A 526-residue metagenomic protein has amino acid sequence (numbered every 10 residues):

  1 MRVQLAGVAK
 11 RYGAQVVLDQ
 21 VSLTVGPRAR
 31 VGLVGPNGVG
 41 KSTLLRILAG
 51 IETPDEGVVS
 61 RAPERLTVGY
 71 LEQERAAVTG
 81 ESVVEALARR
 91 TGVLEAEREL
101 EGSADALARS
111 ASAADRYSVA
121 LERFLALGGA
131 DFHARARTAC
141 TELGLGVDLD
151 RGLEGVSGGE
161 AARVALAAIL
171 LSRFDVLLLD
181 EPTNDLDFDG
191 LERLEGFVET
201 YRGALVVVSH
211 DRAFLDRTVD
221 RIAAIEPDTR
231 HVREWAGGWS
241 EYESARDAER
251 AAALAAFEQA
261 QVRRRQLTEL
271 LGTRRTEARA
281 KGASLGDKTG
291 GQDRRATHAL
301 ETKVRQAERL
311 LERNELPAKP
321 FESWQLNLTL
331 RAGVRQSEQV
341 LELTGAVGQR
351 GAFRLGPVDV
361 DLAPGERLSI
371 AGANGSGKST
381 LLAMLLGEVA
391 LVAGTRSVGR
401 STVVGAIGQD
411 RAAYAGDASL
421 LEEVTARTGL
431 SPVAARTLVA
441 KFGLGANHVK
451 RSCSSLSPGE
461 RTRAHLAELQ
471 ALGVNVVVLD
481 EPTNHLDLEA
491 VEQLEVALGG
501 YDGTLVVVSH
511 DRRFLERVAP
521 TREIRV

Functional and structural regions predicted by a protein language model:
M1-A255, R331-V526: ABC ATP-binding cassette signature C-motif
A96-A104, A120, A260, R264-A278 (+2 more regions): Non-transmembrane amphipathic alpha-helical segments
E101, A134-R137, E258, A283-S284 (+1 more regions): Short coil/turn segments at secondary-structure boundaries
R116-L121, D287-T289, Q325-N327: Short linear capping/connector segments at secondary-structure termini
R123-A136, V304-F321: Amphipathic alpha-helical coiled-coil segments
R274-G290: Short E/K-rich amphipathic alpha-helical oligomerization segments
Q292, A296-T297, K303: An accessory alpha-helical subdomain
K319-R335: Short, flexible cytosolic linker that couples an ABC transmembrane/permease module to its adjacent nucleotide-binding
